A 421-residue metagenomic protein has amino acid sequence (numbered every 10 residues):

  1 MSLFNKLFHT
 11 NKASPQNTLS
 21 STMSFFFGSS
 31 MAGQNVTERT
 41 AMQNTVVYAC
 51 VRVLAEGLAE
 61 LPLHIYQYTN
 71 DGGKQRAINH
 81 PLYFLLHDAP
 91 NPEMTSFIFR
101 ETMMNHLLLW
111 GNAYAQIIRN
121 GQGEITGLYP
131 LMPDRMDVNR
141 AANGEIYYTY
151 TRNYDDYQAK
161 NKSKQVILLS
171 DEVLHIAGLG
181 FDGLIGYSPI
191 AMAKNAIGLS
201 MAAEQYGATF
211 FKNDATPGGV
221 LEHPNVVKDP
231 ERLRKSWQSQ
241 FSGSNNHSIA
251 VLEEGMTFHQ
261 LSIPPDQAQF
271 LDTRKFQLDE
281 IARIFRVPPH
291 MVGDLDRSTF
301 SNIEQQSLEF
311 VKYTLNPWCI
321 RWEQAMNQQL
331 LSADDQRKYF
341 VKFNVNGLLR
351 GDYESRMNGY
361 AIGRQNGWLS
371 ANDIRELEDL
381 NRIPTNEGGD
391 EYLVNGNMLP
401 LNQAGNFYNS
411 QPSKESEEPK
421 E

Functional and structural regions predicted by a protein language model:
M1-F270, R274-R283, V287-H290, D294 (+4 more regions): Structured, contiguous alpha/beta core segments that scaffold functional sites
F270-T273, Q277, I284, L308 (+3 more regions): Domain-core detector
I303-E304: Small-residue-rich helix-loop
S307-F340, D390-E421: Long, compositionally biased
G359-Q365: Short, amphipathic alpha-helical "recognition" segments used to contact nucleic acids or chromatin
